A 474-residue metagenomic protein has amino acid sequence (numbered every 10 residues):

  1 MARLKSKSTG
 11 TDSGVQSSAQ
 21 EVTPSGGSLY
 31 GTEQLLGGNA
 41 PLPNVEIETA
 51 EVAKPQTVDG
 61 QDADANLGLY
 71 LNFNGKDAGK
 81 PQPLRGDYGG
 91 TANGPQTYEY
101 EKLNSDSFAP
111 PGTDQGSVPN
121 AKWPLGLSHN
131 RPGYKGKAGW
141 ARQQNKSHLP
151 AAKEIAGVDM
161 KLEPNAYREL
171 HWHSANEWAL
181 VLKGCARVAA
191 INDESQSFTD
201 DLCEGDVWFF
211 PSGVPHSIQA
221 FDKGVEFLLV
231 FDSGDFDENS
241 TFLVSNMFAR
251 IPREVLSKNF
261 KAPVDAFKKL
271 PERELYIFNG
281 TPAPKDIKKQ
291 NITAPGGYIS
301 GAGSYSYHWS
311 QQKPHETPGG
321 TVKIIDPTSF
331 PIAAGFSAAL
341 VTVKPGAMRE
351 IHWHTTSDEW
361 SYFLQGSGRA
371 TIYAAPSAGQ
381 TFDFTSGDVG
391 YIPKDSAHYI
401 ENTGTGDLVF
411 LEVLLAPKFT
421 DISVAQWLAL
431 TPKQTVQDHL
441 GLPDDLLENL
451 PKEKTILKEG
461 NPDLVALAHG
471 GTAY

Functional and structural regions predicted by a protein language model:
R3-E154, S257-L340, E350, D444-Y474: A short, N-terminal "cap"/entry segment at the start of jelly-roll beta-barrel domains of the cupin/DSBH fold
G139-A141, S147-L149, I155-D159, R168 (+9 more regions): Intrinsic, low-complexity N-terminal interaction/targeting segments
A152, L162, N192-G213, V343 (+2 more regions): Short acidic-glycine-tyrosine-enriched beta hairpin
P164-Y167, W172-E194, F236, P345-P376 (+1 more regions): Glycine- and acidic-residue-biased ligand/ion/polar-headgroup-sensing regions
A166-E169, R187, D206-W208, S212-S217 (+4 more regions): Histidine-centered metal-chelating micro-motifs
W172-A175, I191-E194, D222-K223, D232 (+6 more regions): Short coil/turn segments at secondary-structure boundaries
C203-E204, S212-S240, D358, T385-S386 (+1 more regions): Ligand-binding loop in jelly-roll beta-barrel domains
G224-K285, D407-P462: Active-site-adjacent segment of 2-oxoglutarate/Fe(II) JmjC oxygenases
